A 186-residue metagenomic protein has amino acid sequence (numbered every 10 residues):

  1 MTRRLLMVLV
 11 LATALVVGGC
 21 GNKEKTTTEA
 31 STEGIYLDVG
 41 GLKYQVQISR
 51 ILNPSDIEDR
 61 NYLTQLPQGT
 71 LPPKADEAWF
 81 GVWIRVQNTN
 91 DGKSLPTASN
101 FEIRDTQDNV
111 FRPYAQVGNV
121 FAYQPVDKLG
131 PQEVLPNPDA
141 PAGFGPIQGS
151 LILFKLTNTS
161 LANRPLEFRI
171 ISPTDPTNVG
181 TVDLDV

Functional and structural regions predicted by a protein language model:
M1-G18: Sec-dependent bacterial lipoprotein signal peptides
C20-V186: Conserved functional micro-motifs across diverse proteins
